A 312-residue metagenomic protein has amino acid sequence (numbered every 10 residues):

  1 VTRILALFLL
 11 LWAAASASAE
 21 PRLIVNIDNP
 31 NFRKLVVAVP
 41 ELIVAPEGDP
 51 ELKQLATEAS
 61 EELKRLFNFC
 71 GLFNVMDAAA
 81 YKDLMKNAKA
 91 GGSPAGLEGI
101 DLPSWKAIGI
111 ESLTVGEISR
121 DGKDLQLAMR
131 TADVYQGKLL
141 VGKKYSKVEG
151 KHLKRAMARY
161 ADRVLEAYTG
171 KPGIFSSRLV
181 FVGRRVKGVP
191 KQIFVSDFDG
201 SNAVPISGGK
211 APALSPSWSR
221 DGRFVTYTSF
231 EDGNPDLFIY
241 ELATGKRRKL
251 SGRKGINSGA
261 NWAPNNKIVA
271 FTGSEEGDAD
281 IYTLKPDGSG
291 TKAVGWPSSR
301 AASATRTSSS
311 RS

Functional and structural regions predicted by a protein language model:
R22-L23, G91-R163: Amphipathic beta-strand/beta-sheet edge segments enriched in Tyr/Trp
R33-E51, L140-K144: Acidic/histidine-rich, surface-exposed loop or edge segments in extracytoplasmic proteins
P46-K64, N68-L125: Short, solvent-exposed, polar/charged sequence segments at loop or secondary-structure edges
Y135, D197-S201, E241-G245, K285-S289: Short loop/turn segments that connect beta-strands within beta-propeller blades
P172, G183-Q192, G208-A211, T228-L237 (+5 more regions): A flexible loop/linker signature enriched in serine peptidases of the S9 family
G173-F175, R220-D221, P264-N265, A304: Residue-level detector of Asp-centered blade-edge/turn motifs that repeat once per structural unit in beta-propeller
L179, G222-V225, N266-A270, S308-S312: Hydrophobic beta-strand positions that form the internal "hydrophobic ladder" of WD40/Gbeta-like beta-propeller blades
